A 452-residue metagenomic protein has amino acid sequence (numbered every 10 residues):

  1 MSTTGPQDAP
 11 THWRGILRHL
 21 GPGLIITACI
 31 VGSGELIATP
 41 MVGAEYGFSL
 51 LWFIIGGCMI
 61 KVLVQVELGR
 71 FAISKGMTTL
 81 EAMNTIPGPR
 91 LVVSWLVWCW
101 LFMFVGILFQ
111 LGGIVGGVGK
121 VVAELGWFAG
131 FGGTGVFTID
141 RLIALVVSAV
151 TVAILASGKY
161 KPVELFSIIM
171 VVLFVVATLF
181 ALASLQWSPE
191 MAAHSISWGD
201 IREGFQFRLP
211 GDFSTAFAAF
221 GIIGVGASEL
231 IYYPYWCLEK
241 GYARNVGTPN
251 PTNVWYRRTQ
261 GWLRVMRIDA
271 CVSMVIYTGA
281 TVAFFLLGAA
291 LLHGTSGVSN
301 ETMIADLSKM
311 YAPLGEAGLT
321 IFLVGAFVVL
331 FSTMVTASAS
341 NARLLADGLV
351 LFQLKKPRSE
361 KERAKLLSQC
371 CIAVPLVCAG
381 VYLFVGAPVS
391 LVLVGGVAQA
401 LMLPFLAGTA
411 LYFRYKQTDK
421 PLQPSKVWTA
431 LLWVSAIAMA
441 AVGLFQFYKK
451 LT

Functional and structural regions predicted by a protein language model:
M1-E35, S94, Y242, Q260-V272: Membrane-interface "cap" regions at the ends of multi-pass membrane proteins
S2-G5, T39-M41, V66-V92, V122-G130 (+4 more regions): Flexible loop linkers connecting adjacent transmembrane helices in multi-pass alpha-helical membrane transporters
A9-H12, G47, S74-V105, V136-F137 (+1 more regions): Transmembrane-helix boundary/entry motifs in multi-pass membrane transporters
R14, G43-V66, V92-W95: Extracellular loop-to-transmembrane helix junctions
I26, F53-T85, F102-G112, T336: Juxtamembrane transmembrane-helix boundary signature
V93-G132, L330-G348, P388-S390, A440: Hydrophobic transmembrane alpha-helices that form the core helical bundles of multi-pass secondary transporters
G126-A156, M170-A183, K361-A379, L403-Y412: Transmembrane alpha-helical segments of multi-pass small-molecule transport proteins
V172-G211, A216, G226-Y235, T409-K420 (+1 more regions): Hydrophobic alpha-helical segments and their helix-loop junctions in multi-pass secondary transporters
